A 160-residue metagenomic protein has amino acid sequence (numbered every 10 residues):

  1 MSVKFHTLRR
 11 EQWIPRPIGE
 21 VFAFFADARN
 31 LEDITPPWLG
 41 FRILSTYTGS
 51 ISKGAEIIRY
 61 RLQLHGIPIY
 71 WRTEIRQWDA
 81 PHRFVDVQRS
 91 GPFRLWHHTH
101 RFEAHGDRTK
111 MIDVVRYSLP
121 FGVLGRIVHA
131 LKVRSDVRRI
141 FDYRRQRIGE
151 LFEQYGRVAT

Functional and structural regions predicted by a protein language model:
M1-G49: Hydrophobic ligand-binding cavity/cleft-lining segments
F5, A55, P81-R83, G106-K110: A generic structural signal for beta-strand entry/edge sites
T7-R9, P68-R72, L95-H98: Short, surface-exposed coil-to-beta transition loops
I14-R16, L62-G66, Q77, P92 (+1 more regions): Beta-strand elements of well-folded, non-transmembrane domains
G19-A23, A104-K110, R139-D142, Q146 (+1 more regions): Replace "anionic and nucleotidyl ligands
V21-F25, L31, I58-Y60, I75 (+3 more regions): Hydrophobic pocket/interface hotspot
I43-S90, Y143-L151, Y155-T160: Glycine-rich portal/gate segments that line the openings of hydrophobic small-molecule binding cavities
V85-R139, A159-T160: Beta-strand/loop substructures that line and gate deep hydrophobic ligand-binding cavities in soluble
